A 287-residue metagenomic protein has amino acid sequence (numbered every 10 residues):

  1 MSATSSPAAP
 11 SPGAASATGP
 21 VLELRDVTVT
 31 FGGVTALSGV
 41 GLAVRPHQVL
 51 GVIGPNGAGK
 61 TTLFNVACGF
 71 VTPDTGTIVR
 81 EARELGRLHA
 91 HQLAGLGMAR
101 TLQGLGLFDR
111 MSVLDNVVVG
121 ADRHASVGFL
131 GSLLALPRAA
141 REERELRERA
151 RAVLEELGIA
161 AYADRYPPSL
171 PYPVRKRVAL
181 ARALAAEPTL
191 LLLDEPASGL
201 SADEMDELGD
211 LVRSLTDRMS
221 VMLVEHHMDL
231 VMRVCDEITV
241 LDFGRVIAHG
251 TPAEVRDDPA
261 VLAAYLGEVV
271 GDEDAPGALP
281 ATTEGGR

Functional and structural regions predicted by a protein language model:
S2-S5, G13-R287: Glycine-rich phosphate-binding loops of nucleotide-dependent enzymes
